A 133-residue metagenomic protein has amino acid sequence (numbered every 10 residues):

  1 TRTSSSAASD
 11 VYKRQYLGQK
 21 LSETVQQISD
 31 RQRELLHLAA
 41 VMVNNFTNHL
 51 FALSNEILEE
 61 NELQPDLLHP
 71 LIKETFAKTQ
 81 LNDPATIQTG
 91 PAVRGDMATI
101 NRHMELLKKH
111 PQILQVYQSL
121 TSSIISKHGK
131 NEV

Functional and structural regions predicted by a protein language model:
T1, H37, H103: Histidine-centered active-site/metal-ligand motif
T1-A8, Y12: Single conserved hydrophobic/aromatic residue that forms the stacking wall/gate of nucleotide- or nucleobase-binding
Q19, E59: Anion (oxyanion) recognition and catalysis
L21-V43, D66: Conserved Rossmann-fold dehydrogenase catalytic segment
A40-V43, T47, Y117, T121: Amphipathic, non-transmembrane alpha-helical scaffold segments
F46-L58: N-terminal glycine-rich phosphate-binding loop for ADP-containing cofactors
D66-V133: NAD(P)-dependent Rossmann-like dehydrogenase/reductase catalytic/cofactor-binding core
